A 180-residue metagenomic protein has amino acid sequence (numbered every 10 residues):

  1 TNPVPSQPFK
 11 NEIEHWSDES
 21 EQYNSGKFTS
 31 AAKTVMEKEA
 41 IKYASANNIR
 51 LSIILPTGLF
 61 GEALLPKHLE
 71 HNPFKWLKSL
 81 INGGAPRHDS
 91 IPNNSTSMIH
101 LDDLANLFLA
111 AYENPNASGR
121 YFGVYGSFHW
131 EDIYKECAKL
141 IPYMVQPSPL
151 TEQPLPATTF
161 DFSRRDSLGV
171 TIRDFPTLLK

Functional and structural regions predicted by a protein language model:
T1-K27, S52: Conserved Rossmann-fold NAD(P)-dependent oxidoreductase catalytic core, especially the SDR/UDP-sugar
S20-G26, L59, P66, P73-I99: A conserved pocket-lining segment of Rossmann-fold NAD(P)-dependent short-chain dehydrogenase/reductase
A32: Active-site helix of classical SDR
M36-A63: Conserved beta-loop-beta element that borders a ligand/cofactor-binding pocket
A46-I49, G61-W76, A110-Y121: Glycine/proline-rich active-site loop of Rossmann-fold NAD(P)-dependent oxidoreductases
S95, A105-L155, T159: Mid/C-terminal beta-alpha module of Rossmann-like enzyme folds, strongest in SDR-family dehydrogenases/epimerases
A157-T158, S163, S167-T171: Metallocofactor- and cofactor-centric catalytic cores in central/energy metabolism, strongly enriched
S163, F175-K180: Amphipathic terminal alpha-helices
